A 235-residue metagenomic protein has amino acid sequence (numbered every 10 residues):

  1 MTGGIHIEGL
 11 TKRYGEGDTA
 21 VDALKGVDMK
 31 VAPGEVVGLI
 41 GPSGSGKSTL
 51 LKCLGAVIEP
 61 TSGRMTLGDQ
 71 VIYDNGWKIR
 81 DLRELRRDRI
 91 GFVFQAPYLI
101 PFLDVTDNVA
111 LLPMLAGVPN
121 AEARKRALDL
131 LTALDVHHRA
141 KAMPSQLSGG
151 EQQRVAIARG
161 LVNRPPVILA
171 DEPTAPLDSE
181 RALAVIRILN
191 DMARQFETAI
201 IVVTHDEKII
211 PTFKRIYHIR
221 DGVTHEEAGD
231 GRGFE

Functional and structural regions predicted by a protein language model:
M1-R13, H225-E235: ABC-family P-loop ATPase nucleotide-binding domain
G4-I5, L10-I219: ABC family nucleotide-binding domain
